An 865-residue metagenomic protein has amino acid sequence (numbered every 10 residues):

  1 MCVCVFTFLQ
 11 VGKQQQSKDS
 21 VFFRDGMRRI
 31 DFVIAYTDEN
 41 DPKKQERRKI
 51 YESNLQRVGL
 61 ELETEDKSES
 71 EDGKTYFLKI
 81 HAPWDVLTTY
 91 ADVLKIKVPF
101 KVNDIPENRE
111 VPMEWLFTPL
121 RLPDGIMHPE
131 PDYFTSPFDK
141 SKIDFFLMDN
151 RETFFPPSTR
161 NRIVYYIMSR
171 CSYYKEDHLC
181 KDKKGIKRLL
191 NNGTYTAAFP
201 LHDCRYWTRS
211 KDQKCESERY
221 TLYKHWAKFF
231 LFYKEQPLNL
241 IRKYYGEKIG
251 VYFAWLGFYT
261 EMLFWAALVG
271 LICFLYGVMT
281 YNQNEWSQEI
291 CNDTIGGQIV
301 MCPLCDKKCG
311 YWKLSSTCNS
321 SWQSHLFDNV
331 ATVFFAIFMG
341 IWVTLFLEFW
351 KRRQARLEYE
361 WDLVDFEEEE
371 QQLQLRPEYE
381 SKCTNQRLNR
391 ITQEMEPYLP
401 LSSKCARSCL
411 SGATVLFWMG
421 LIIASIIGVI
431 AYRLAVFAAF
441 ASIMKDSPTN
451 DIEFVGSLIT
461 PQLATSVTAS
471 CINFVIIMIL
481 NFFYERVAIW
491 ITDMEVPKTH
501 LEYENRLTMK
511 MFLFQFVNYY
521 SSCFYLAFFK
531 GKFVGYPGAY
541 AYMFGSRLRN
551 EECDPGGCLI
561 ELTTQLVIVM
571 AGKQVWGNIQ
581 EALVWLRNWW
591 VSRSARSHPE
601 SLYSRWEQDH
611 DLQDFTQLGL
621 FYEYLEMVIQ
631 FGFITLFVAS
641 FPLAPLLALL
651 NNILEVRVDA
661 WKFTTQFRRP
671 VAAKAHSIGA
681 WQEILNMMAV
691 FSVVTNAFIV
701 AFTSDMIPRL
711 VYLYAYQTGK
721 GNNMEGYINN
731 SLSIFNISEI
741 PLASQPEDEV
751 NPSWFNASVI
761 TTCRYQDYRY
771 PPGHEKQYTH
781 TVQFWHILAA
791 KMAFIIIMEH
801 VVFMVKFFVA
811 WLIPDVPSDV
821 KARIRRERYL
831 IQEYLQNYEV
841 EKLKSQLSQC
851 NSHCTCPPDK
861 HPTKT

Functional and structural regions predicted by a protein language model:
M1-T865: Intrinsically disordered cytosolic tails
